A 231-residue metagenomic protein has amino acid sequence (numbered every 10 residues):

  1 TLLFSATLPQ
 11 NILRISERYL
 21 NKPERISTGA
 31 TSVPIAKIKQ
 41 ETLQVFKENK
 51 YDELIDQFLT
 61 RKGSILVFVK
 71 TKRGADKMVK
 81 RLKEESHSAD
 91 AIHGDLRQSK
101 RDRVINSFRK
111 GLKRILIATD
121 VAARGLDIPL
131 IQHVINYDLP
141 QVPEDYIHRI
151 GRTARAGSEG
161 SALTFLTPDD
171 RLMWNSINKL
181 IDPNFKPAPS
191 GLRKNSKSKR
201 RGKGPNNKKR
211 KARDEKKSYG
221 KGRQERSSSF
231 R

Functional and structural regions predicted by a protein language model:
T1-K194: Conserved helicase RecA-like core
L82, K110, N175-R231: Basic Arg/Gly/Lys-rich low-complexity intrinsically disordered segments
